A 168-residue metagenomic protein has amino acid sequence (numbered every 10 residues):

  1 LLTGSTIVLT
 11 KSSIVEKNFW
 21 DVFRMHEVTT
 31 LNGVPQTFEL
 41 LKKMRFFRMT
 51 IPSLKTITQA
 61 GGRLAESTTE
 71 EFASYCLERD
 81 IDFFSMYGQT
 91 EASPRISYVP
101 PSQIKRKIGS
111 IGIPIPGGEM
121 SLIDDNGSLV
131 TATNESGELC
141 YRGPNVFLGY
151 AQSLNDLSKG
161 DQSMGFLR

Functional and structural regions predicted by a protein language model:
L2-S5, V28-G33, K42-R106, E119 (+1 more regions): Gly/Ser/Thr-rich phosphate-binding loop
S5-H26, P35-K43: ATP-dependent adenylate-forming carboxylate-activation enzymes
Q36-F38, L64, V146: Alpha-helix capping/helix-boundary segments
F46, S102, I115-P116, D125 (+2 more regions): Catalytic cores of nucleotide-enabled group-transfer and carboxylate-activating enzymes in metabolic and assembly-line
Q103-S110, L157-G160: Short, P/G- and charge-enriched loop/turn segments at secondary-structure junctions
I113-G117, L167: Short coil-to-beta-strand transition motifs
L129-N134, E138-R168: Conserved ATP-binding/catalytic segment of the ANL
